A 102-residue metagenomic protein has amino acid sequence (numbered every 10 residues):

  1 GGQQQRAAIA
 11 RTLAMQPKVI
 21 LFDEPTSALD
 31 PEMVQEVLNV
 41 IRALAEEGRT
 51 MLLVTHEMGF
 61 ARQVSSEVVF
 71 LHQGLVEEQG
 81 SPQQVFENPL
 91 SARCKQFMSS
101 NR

Functional and structural regions predicted by a protein language model:
Q16: Conserved catalytic motifs of ABC-family nucleotide-binding domains
I20-D23: Catalytic Walker B motif of ABC-type/P-loop ATPase nucleotide-binding domains
P31-M33: Helix N-cap at the start of a conserved alpha-helix in ABC-type nucleotide-binding domains
T55-H56: H-loop/switch region of ABC-family ATPase nucleotide-binding domains
A61-Q63: A short, surface-exposed alpha-helical micro-motif characterized by mixed small hydrophobic and charged/polar residues
Q79-G80: ABC ATPase "signature
